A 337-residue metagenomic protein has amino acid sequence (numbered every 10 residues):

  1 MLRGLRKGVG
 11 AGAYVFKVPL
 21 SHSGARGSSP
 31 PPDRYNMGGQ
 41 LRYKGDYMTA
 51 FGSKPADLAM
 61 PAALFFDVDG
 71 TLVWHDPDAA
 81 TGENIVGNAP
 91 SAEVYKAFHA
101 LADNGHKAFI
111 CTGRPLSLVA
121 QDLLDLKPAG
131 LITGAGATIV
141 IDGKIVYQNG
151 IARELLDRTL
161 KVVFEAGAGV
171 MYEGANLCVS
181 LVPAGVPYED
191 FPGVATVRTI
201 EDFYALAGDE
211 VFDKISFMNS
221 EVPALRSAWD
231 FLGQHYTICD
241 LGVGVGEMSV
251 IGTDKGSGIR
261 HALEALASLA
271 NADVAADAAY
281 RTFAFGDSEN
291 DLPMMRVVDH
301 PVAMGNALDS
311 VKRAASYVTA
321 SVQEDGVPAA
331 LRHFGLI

Functional and structural regions predicted by a protein language model:
G12-S28: Short, positively charged low-complexity motifs
H22, D33-N36, Y43-Y47: Intrinsic-disorder-associated, low-complexity terminal segments enriched in Asp/Asn/His/Tyr and depleted of Lys/Arg
K54-P55, A59-A63, S91-A92, E247-I337: Mg2+-dependent phosphoryl-transfer enzymes with acidic/Ser/Thr/Gly-rich catalytic loops
A62-A80: Asp-based phosphoryl-transfer active-site loop
D76, A89-P187: Active-site phosphate-binding/coordination module
L126-K127, G134-A135, F231-H235, V297-V298 (+1 more regions): Short, structured coil segments at secondary-structure junctions
A168-G169, E173-V297: Conserved acidic, metal-coordinating active-site core of Asp-based, Mg2+-dependent phosphoryl-transfer enzymes
